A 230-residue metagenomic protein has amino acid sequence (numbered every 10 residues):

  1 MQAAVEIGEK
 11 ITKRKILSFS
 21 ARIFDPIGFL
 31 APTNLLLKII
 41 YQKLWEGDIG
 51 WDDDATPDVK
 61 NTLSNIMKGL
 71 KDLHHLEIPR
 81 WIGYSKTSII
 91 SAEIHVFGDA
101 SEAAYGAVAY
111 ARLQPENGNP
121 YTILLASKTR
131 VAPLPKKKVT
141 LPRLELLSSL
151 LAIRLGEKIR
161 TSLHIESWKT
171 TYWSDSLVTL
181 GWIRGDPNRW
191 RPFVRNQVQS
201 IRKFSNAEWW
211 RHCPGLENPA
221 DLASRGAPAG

Functional and structural regions predicted by a protein language model:
M1-A21, Q199-N218, L222-G230: Flexible, low-complexity interdomain linkers flanking nucleic-acid-processing modules
M1-S88, E93, D221: C-terminal reverse transcriptase regions that engage the nucleic-acid substrate
L17-F24, G28, T33, I40-Y41 (+8 more regions): Mobile genetic element proteins and their domesticated derivatives, centered on retroelements and DNA transposons
T33, I40-K43, E102-G106, Q114-N117 (+5 more regions): Flexible loop/turn segments at secondary-structure boundaries
Y41-Q42, A111-L113, I183-V198, S224-G230: Short secondary-structure boundary/capping segments
A92, V96-L124: Acidic, metal-ligating active-site segments
L113-L147, G185: A short, polar/acidic, helix/strand-boundary loop motif
L151-P219: RNase H catalytic domain
